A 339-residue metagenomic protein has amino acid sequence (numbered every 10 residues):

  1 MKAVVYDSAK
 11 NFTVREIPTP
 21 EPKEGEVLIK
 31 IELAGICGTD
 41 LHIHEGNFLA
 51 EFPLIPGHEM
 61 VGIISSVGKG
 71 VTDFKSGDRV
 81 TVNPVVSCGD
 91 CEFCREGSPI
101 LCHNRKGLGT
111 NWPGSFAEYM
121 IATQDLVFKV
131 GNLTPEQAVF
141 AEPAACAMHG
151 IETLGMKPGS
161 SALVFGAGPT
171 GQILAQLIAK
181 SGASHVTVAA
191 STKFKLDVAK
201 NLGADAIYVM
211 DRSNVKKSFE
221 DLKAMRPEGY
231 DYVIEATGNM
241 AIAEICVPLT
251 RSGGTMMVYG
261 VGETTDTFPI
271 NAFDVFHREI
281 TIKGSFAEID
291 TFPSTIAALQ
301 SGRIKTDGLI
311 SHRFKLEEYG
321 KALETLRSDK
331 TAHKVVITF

Functional and structural regions predicted by a protein language model:
A3-E21, G38-S66, T81-V82, P99-P113: N-terminal glycine-rich cofactor-binding segment
P18-A34, N47-E92, L126, G131-L133: Glycine-rich beta-strand-centered segment in the early N-terminal region that forms part of a ligand/cofactor-binding
C88-F165: NAD(P)H dinucleotide-binding glycine-rich loop of Rossmann-like/cofactor-binding domains, especially the beta1-alpha1
L133-R212: Mid-domain Rossmann-like dinucleotide-binding core that forms the NAD(H)/NADP(H) cofactor-binding site
K200, D205, M240-R303, T338-F339: Glycine-rich phosphate-binding loop and adjacent beta-alpha segment of Rossmann(oid) nucleotide-cofactor-binding
V215-P227: Short amphipathic alpha-helix with an adjacent loop that forms part of the alpha/beta core around
D221, E244-P248, I289-F339: C-terminal hydrophobic helical "lid"/dimerization subdomain of Rossmann-like NAD(P)H-dependent oxidoreductases
